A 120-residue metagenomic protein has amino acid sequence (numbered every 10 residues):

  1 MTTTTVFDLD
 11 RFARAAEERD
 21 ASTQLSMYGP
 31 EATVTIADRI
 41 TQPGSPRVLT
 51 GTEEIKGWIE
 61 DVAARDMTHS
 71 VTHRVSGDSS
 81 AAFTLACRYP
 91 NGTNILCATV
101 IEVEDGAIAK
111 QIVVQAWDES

Functional and structural regions predicted by a protein language model:
M1-S26, P30, S120: Short, low-complexity N-terminal intrinsically disordered segments enriched in polar/charged residues
E17-R19, I36, Q115: Generic helix-packing signal
T23, M27-S76: A solvent-exposed, acidic/Ser-Thr-rich amphipathic alpha-helical stretch
K56-S120: A beta-strand edge to alpha-helix "cap/lid" segment located at domain peripheries
